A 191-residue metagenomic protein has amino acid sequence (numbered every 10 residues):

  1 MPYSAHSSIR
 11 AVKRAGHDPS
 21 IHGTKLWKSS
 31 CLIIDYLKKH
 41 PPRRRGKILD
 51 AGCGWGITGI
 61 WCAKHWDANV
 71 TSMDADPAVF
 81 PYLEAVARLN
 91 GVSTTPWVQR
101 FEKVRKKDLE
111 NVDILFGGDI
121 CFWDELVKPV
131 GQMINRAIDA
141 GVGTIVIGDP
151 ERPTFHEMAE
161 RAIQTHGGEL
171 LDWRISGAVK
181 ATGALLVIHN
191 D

Functional and structural regions predicted by a protein language model:
M1-D191: S-adenosylmethionine-dependent methyltransferases
